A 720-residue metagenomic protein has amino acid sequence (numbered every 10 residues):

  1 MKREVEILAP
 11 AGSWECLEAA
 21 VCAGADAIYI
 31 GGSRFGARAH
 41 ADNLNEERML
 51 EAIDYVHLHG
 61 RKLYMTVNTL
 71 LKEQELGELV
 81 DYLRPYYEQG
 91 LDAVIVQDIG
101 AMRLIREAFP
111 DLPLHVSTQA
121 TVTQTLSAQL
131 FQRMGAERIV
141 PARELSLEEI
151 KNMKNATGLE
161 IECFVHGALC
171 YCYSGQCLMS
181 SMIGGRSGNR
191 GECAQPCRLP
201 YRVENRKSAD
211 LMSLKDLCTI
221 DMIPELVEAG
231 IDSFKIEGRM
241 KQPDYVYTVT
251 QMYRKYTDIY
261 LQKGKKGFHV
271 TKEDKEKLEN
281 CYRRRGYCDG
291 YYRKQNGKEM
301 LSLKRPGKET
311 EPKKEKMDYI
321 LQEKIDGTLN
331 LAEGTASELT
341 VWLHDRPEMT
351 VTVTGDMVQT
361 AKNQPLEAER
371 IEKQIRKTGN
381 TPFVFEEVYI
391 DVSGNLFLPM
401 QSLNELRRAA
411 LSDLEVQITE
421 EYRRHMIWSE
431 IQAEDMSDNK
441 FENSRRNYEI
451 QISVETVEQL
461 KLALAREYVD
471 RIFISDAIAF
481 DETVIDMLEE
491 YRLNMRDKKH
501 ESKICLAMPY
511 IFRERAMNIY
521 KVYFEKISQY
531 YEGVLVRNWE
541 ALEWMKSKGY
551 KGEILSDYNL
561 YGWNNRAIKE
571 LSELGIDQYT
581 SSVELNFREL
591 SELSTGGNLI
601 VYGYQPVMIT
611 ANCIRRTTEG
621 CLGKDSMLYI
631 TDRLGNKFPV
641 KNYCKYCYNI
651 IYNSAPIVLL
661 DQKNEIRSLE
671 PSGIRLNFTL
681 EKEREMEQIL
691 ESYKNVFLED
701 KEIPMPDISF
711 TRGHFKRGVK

Functional and structural regions predicted by a protein language model:
M1-A23, A27-R38, A52-I53, H59-Y87 (+5 more regions): Surface-exposed amphipathic alpha-helical tracts and adjacent flexible/coil segments at the periphery of soluble enzymes
L44-M49: Glycine-rich, highly charged phosphate/nucleotide-binding loops
S117-T121: Ser/Thr-centric signal marking residues that sit in or immediately flank functional binding/regulatory motifs
T125-L126: Conserved nucleotide-cofactor-binding alpha/beta core module
